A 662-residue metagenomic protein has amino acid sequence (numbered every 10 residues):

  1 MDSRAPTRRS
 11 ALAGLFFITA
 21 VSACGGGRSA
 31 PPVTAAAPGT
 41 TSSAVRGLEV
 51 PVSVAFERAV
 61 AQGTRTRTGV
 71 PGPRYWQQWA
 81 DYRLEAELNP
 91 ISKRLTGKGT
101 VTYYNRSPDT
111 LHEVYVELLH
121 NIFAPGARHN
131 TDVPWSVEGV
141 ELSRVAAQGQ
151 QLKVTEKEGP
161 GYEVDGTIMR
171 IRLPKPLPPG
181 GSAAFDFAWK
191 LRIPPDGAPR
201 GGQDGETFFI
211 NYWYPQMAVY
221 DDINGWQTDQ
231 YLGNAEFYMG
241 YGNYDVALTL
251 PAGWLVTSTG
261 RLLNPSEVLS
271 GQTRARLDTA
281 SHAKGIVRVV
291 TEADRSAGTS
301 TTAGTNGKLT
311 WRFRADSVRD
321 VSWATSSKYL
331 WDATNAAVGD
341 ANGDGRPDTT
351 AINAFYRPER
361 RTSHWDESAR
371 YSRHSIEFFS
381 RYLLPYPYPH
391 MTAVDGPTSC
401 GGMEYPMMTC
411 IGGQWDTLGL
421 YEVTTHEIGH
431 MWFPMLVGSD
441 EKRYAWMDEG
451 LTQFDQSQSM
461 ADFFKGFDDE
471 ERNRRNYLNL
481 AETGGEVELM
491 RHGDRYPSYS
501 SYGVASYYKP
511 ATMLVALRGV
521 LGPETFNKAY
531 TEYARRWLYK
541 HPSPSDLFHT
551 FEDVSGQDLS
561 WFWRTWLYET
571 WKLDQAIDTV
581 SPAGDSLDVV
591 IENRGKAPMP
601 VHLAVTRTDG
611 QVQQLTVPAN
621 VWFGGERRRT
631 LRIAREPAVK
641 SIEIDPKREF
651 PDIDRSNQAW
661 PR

Functional and structural regions predicted by a protein language model:
V21-A23: C-terminal motif of bacterial Sec signal peptides marking the signal peptidase cleavage site
R28-A35, L48, V52, F56-A59 (+4 more regions): Hydrophobic alpha-helical and helix-loop surface patches within well-folded domains that function as non-catalytic
G39-E117: Early extracytoplasmic/domain-onset interaction patches
G47-L48, R94, Y104, V133-E206 (+5 more regions): A surface-exposed beta-strand-loop module
L111-V154, T249-W254, T606-V617: Solvent-exposed beta-hairpin/edge-strand motifs
G126-V137, K190-Y244, P265, Y329 (+2 more regions): Glycine/proline-rich low-complexity spacer/linker segments in large multi-domain proteins
V219-D221, G225, A235-T425, F454: Hydrophobic helix-coil surface modules that form long, contiguous segments used for peptide/substrate interaction
T257-S258, S270, A324, V580-P646: Beta-strand-rich binding/interaction modules
